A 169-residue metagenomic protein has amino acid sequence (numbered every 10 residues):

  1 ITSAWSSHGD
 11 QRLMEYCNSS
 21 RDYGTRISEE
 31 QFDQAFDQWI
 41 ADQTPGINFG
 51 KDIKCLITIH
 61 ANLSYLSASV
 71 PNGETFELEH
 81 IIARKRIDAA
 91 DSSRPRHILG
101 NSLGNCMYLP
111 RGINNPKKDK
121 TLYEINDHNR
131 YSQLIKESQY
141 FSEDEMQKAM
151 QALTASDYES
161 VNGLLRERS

Functional and structural regions predicted by a protein language model:
I1-I81, R86-D91, Y108: Intrinsically disordered, low-complexity N-proximal targeting/linker segments that flank membranes
S3, C55, Y65, N101 (+1 more regions): Intrinsically disordered, low-complexity segments used for protein-protein interactions
N18, N48, N62, N72 (+5 more regions): Detector for Asparagine
F76, A89-N115: Short beta-strand-alpha-helix junction that forms the catalytic/metal-binding core of metal-dependent nuclease domains
E77-E79, N105, N114, D144 (+2 more regions): Residue-level signal for functionally critical sites in structured catalytic/ligand-binding pockets
R84-R86, P116-D119: Flexible loop/turn segments at secondary-structure boundaries
K120-I125: Short cysteine/histidine-rich zinc-coordinating motifs and their immediately flanking basic loops
D127-S169: C-terminal, well-folded lobe of enzymatic/effector domains
